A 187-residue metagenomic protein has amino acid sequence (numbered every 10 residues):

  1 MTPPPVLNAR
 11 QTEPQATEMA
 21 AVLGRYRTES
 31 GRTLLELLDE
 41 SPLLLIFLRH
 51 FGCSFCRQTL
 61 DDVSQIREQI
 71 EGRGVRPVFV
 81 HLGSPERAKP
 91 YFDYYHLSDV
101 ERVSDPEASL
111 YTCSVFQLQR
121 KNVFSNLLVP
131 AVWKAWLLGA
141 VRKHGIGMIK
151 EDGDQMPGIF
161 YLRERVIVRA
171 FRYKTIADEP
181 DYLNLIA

Functional and structural regions predicted by a protein language model:
M1-R25: N-proximal helix/coil linker or "cap" segments that precede and/or mark the start of modular domains
E18-L43: A short beta-strand-turn-helix
E29-T33, V63-I66, P90, I146-G147: A generic local structural motif
L34-V63, R76: Short active-site neighborhood of thiol/selenol oxidoreductases, capturing the structured segment around
L48, H81, R163: Short beta-strand/turn micro-motifs composed of small residues that flank or help shape donor/cofactor-binding pockets
T59-T112: Structural microenvironment flanking redox-active thiols in thiol-disulfide oxidoreductases
D105-A177: Thiol/selenol-based redox catalytic cores and closely related redox-interacting motifs
I176-A187: A short, polar/charged loop-to-alpha-helix boundary motif
